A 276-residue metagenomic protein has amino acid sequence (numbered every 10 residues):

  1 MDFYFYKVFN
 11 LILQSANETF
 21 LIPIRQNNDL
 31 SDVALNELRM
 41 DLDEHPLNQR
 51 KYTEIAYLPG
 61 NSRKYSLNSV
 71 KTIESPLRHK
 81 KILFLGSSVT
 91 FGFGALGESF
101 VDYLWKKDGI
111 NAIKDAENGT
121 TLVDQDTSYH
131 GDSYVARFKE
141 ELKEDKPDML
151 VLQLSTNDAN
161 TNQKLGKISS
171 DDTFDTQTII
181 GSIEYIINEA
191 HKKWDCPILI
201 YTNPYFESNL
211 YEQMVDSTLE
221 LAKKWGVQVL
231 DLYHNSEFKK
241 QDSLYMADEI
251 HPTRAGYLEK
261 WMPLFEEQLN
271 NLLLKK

Functional and structural regions predicted by a protein language model:
M1-L85, V89-L96, K106-K107, K143-D148 (+2 more regions): N-terminal secretory targeting modules
K51, N203-K276: Catalytic His-Asp segment of secreted/periplasmic serine-dependent ester chemistry enzymes
K81-L83, V89-T173: Conserved SGNH/GDSL esterase-like catalytic core that processes O-acyl groups on lipids and polysaccharides
V89-F91, S170-T176, Y205, M246-P252: Second-shell loop/turn segments in exported
D108, K193-W194, W225: Helix C-cap/helix->beta junction micro-motif
Q153-N157, I186-S217: Active-site segments of SGNH/GDSL-like serine hydrolases that catalyze O-acetyl group transfer/hydrolysis on lipids
I179, I183: Aromatic/hydrophobic pocket-lining residues that form the small-molecule binding cavity in soluble enzyme cores
